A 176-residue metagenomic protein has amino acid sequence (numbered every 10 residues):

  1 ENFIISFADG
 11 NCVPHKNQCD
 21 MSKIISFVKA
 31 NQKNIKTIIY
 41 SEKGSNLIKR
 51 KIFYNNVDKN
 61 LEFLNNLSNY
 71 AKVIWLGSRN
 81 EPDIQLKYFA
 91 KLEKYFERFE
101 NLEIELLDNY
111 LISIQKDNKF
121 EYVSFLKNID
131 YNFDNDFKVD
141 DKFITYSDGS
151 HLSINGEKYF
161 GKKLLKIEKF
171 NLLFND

Functional and structural regions predicted by a protein language model:
E1-D176: Extracellular glycan-modifying ectodomains
